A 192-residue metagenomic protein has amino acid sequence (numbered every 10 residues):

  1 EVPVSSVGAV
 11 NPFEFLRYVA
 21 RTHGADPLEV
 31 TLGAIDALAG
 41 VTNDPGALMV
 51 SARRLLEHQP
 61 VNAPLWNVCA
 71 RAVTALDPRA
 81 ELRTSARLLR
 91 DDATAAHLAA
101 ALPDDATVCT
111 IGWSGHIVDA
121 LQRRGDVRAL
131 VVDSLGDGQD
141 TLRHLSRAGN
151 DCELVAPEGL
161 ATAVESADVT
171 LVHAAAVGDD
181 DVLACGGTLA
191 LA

Functional and structural regions predicted by a protein language model:
P3, V132-A192: Conserved phosphate- and dinucleotide-binding cores of soluble alpha/beta proteins, encompassing both enzyme active
V4-R83: Long amphipathic alpha-helical segments
E14-A20, E81, D126, V169-G178: Glycine/charged-rich beta-loop-alpha catalytic/anionic-binding loops adjacent to active sites
L32, T110-G112, L171-H173: Short beta-strand segments
A86-D104, W113-H116: A short, well-structured juxtamembrane/interface segment
D105-A106, V127: Nucleotide donor/acceptor-binding cores
T107-I117, L135-G136: Gly/Ser/Thr-rich loops at beta-strand to alpha-helix junctions that form or flank small-molecule/cofactor-binding
S114-G125, A190-A192: Histidine-anchored nucleotide/phosphate-binding helix
